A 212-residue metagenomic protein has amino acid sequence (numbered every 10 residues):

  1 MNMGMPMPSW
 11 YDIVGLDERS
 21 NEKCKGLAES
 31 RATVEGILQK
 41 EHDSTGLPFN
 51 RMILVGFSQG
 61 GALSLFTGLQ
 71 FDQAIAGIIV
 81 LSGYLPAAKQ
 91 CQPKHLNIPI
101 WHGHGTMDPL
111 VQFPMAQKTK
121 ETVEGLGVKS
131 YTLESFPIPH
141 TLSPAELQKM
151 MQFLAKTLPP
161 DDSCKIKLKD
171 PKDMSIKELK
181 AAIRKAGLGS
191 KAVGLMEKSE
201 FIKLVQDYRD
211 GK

Functional and structural regions predicted by a protein language model:
M1-R51: Serine-hydrolase catalytic machinery in alpha/beta-hydrolase-like enzymes
F49-L96: Primarily recognizes the serine-hydrolase "nucleophile elbow" in alpha/beta-hydrolase and SGNH/GDSL folds
P99, Q117-T141, K149: Catalytic histidine neighborhood in serine/cysteine hydrolases with alpha/beta-hydrolase-type architecture
W101-H104, D108: Short beta-strand/loop motif that positions the catalytic acidic residue of the alpha/beta-hydrolase fold
P109-M115, S143: Conserved alpha/beta-hydrolase "acid-adjacent" motif
L142-K156: Post-His helix in hydrolase/transferase enzymes
D162-K212: Basic helix-extension-helix modules of the SAP/HeH family
